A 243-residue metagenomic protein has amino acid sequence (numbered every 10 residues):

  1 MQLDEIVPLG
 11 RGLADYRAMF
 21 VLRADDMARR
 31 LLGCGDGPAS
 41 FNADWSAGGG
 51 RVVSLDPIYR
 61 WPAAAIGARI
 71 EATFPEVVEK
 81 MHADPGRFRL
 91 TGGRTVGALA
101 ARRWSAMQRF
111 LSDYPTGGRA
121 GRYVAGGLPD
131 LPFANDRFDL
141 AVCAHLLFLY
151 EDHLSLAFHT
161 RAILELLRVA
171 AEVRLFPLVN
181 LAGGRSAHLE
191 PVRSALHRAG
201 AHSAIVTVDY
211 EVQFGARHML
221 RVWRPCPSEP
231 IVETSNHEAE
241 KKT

Functional and structural regions predicted by a protein language model:
M1-A28, A63-A65: Class I SAM-dependent methyltransferase Rossmann-like catalytic core, especially the SAM/SAH-binding loop
D26-G37, W45, V52-D56: Conserved class I S-adenosyl-L-methionine
A47-G121: Class I S-adenosyl-L-methionine-dependent methyltransferase module
P129-A141: A short acidic, Gly/Pro-enriched loop at the edge of an enzyme's catalytic core that lines a small-molecule cofactor
D139-L154: A short SAM/SAH-binding and catalytic strip from SAM-dependent methyltransferases
Y150-E165: A short, conserved alpha-helix within the catalytic core of class I
A170-V179: Conserved beta-strand signature within the Rossmann-like core of class I S-adenosyl-L-methionine
L181-P227: Class I S-adenosyl-L-methionine
